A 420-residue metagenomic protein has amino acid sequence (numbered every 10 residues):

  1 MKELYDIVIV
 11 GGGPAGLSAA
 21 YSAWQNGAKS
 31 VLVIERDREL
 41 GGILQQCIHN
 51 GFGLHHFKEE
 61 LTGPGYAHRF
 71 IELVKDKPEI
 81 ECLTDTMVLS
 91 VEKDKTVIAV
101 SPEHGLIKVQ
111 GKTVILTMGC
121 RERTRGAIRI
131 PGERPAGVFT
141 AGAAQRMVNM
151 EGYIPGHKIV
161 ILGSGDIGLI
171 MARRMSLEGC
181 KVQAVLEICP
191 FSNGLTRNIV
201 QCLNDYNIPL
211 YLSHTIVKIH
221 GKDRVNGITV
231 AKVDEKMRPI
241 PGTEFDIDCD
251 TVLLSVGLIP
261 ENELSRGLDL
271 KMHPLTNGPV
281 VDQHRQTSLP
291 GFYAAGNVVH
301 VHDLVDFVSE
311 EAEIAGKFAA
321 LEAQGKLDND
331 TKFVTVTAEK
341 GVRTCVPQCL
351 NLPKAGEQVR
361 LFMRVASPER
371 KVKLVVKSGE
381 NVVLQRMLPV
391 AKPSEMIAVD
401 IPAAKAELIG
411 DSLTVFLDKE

Functional and structural regions predicted by a protein language model:
M1-D6, T84, A320-E420: Rossmann-like nucleotide/phosphate-binding core characteristic of flavoprotein oxidoreductases
M1-V10, H68-K158, D234-G242, L253 (+1 more regions): FAD-binding core/adjacent interface of flavoenzyme oxidoreductases
Y5-R69, R146, P155-Q201: Beta1-alpha1 glycine-rich phosphate/pyrophosphate-binding loop at the start of Rossmann-like nucleotide-binding domains
F57-E60, P64, R134, C189 (+3 more regions): Hydrophobic alpha-helical scaffolding
I71-A99, S176-E263, E357-P389: A Rossmann-like FAD-binding core segment of flavoenzymes
L106-I107, T113-L210, V217-R224, V298-D303: Predominantly flavin-linked oxidoreductase catalytic cores and closely associated redox partners
L116, V138-V148, T251-H302: FAD-site-proximal beta/loop scaffold in flavoenzymes
A295-E339: A conserved FAD-binding loop/helix module that cradles the flavin
